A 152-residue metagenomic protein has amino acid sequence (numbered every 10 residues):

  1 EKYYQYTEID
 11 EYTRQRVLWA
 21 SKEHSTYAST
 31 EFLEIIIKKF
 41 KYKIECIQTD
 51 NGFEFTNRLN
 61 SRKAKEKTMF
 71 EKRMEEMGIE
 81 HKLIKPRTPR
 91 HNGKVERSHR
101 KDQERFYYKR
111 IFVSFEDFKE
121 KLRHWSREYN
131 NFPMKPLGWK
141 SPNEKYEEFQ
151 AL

Functional and structural regions predicted by a protein language model:
E1, L18-C46: Active-site beta-loop-alpha junctions of metal-dependent nucleic acid enzymes, especially the RNase H-like/DDE
E1-V17: An active-site-proximal beta-strand-loop segment
Y6, S21, R62, R87-R90 (+1 more regions): Pocket-edge positions in alpha/beta enzyme catalytic cores
E8, R14, L33, I47-D50 (+7 more regions): Mobile genetic element proteins and their domesticated derivatives, centered on retroelements and DNA transposons
S25-A28, E66, D117: Soluble or luminal CAZymes and related metallo-dependent hydrolases
K39, K43-E54, L59: Acyl-donor binding region in acyl/amide transferases
T49-N51, N60-A64, T68-M74, I79-E104 (+2 more regions): RNase H-like two-metal-ion nuclease catalytic core shared by retroviral integrases and related mobile-element nucleases
K72, M77-I79, R100-L152: C-terminal domain-tail junction helix/linker
